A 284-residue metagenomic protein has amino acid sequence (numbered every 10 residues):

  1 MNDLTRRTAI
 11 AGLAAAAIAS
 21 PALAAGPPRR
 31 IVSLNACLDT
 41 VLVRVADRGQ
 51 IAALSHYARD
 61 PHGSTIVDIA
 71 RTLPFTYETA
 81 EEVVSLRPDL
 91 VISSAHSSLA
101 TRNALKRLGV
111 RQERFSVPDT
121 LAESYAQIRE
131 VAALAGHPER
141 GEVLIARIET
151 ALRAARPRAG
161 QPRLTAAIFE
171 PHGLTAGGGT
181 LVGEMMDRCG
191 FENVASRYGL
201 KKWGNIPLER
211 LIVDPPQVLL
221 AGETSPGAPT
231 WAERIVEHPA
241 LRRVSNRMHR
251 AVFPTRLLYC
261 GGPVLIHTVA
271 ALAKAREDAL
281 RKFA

Functional and structural regions predicted by a protein language model:
N2, T8-A24: N-terminal export signals
S20-L34: C-terminal segment of N-terminal export signals and the immediately downstream linker at the start of the mature
P27-R30, L90, A100-L174, A195-R197 (+4 more regions): Extracytoplasmic substrate-binding proteins
R30-H96, T101, F191-V194, L241: A short, structured surface patch at a secondary-structure boundary
N35, A95, Y198, G222-P226: Short secondary-structure boundary segments
D39-R44, R59-S64, L174-G177, A221 (+2 more regions): Short, solvent-exposed loop/turn elements at domain surfaces
S55, L181-W203, E223, H249-V252: His/Asp/Glu-enriched short active-site or ligand-binding loop at hydrolase and phosphoryl-transfer sites
A80-P88, L108, N205-P215: Short helices/loops that flank or line small-molecule/ion binding pockets
